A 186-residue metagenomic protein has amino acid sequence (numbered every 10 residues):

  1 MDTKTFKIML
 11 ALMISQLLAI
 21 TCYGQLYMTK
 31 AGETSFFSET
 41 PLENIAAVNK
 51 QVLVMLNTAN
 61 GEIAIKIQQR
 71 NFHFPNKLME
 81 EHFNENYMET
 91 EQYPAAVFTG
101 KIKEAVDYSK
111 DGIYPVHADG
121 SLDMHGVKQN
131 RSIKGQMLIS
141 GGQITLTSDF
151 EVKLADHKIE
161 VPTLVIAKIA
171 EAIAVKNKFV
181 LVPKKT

Functional and structural regions predicted by a protein language model:
M1-L10: Bacterial N-terminal signal peptides that target proteins for export
M9-T21: Bacterial N-terminal signal peptides
Y23-T186: Low-complexity, acidic/polar, glycine-enriched regions of mature
